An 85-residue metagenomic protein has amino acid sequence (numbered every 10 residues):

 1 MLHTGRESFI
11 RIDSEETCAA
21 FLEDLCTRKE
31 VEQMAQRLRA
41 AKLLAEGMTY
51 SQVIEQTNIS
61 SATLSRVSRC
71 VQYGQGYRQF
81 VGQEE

Functional and structural regions predicted by a protein language model:
M1-I12: General nucleic-acid-binding
I12-E16, R28, G47, G74: Residues at alpha-helix boundaries and the short loops/turns that link adjacent helices
T17-Q36: Short, Lys/Arg-enriched anionic-surface-contact patches
M34-G47: Short, amphipathic alpha-helical "recognition" segments used to contact nucleic acids or chromatin
S51, F80, E84-E85: General marker for long, soluble alpha-helical cores
Q52-T57, L64: Short alpha-helical "recognition helix" segments of helix-turn-helix
S68-G82: Short, solvent-exposed alpha-helical "recognition" segments
